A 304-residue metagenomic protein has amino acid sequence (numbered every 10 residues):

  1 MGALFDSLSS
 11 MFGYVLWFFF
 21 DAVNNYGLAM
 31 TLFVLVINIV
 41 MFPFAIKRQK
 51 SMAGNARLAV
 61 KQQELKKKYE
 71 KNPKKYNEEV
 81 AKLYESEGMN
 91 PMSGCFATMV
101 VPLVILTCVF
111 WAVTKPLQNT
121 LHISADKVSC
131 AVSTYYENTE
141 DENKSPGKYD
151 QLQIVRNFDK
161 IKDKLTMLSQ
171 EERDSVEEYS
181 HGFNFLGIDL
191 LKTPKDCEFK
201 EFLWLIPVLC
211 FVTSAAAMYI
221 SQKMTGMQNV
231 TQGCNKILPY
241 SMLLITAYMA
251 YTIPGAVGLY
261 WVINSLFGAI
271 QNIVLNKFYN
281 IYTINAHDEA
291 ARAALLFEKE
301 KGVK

Functional and structural regions predicted by a protein language model:
M1-K304: Helix-loop-helix
